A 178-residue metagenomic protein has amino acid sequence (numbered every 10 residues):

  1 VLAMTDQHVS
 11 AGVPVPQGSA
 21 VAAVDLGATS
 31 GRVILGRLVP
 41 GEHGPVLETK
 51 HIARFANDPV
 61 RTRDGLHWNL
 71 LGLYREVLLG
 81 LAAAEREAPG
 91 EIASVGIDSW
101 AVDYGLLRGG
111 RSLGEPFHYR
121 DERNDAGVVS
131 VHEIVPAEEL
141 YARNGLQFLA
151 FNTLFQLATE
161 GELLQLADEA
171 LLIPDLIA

Functional and structural regions predicted by a protein language model:
V1-E115, A126, A142: N-terminal glycine/serine-rich phosphate-binding loop of ATP-dependent small-molecule kinases, especially carbohydrate
A82-A178: Glycine-rich phosphate-binding/catalytic subdomain of phosphoryl-transfer and nucleotide/sugar-phosphate-processing
